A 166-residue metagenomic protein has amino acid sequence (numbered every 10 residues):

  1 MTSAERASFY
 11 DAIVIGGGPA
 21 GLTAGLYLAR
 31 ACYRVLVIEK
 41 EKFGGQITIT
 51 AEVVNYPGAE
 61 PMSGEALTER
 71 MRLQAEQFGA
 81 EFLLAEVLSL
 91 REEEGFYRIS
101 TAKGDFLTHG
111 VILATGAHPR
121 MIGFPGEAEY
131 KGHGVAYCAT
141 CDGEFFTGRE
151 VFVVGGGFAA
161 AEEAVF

Functional and structural regions predicted by a protein language model:
T2-S3, T48-D105: N-terminal Rossmann-like dinucleotide/flavin-binding domain of flavoprotein oxidoreductases that bind FAD/FMN
A4-E5, E39, G45-I47, S89 (+3 more regions): Short secondary-structure boundary/capping segments
A4-Y10, V14-K40, K131, Y137-F166: Rossmann-like dinucleotide/flavin-binding elements
S8-Y10, S100-G110: Core beta-strand elements of the Rossmann-like FAD/NAD(P) dinucleotide-binding domain in flavoenzyme oxidoreductases
I15, L107, L113-T115, V153: Redox-cofactor binding/interface segments in oxidoreductases and associated redox assembly factors
A24, I47, E92, I122-F124 (+2 more regions): Short glycine-/acidic-enriched loop or helix-start segments at secondary-structure transitions that form or flank
V111, T115-C138: Glycine-rich beta-alpha-beta "Rossmann" dinucleotide-binding loop(s) and their flanking helix/strand
